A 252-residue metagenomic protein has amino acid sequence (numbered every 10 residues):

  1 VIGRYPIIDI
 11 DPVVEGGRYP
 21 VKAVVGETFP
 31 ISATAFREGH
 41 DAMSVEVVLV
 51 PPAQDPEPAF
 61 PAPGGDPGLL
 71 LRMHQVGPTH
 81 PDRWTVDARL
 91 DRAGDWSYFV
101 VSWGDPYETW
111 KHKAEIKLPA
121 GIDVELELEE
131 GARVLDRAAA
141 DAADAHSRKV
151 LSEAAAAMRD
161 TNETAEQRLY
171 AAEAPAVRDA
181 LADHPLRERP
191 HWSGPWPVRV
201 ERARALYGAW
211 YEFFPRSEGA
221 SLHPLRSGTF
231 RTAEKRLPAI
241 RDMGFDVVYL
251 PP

Functional and structural regions predicted by a protein language model:
V1-D11: Proline/serine/threonine-rich low-complexity linkers at boundaries of modular beta-sandwich domains
I2, V24-V50, E57-P252: N-terminal structural segment of carbohydrate-active enzymes
V13-G17: Conserved short histidine dyad/triad with adjacent acidic residue
R18-V24: Short, solvent-exposed beta-strand/turn "edge" segments of beta-rich domains on protein surfaces
